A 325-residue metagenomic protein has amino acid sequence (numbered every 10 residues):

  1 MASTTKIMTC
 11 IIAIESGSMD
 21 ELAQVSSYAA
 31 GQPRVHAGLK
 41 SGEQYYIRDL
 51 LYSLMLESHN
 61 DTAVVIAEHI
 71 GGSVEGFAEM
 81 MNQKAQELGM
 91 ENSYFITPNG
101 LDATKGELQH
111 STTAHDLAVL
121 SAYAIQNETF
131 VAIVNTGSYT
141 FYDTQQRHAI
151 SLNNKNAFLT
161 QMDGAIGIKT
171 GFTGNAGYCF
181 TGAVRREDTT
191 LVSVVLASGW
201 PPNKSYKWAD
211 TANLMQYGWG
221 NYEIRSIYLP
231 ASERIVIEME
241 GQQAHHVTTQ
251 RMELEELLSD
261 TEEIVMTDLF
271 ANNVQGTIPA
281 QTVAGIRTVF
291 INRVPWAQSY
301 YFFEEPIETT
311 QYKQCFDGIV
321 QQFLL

Functional and structural regions predicted by a protein language model:
M1-E128: Active-site-adjacent loops and short helices of periplasmic peptidoglycan-processing enzymes
L108-L325: Domain-terminus/edge residues, biased toward the C-terminal soluble/receptor-binding domains of extracytoplasmic
